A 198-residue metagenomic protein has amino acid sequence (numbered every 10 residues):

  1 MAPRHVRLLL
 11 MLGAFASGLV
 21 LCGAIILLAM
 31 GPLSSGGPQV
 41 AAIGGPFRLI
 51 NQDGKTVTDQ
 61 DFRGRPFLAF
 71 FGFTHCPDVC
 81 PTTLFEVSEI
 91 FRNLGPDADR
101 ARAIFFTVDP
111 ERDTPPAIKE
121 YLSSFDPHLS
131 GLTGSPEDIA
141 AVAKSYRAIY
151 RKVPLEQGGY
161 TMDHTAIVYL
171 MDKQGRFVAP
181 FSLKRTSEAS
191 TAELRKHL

Functional and structural regions predicted by a protein language model:
M1-P46, I50: N-terminal targeting signals for export/organelle localization
A42-G44, P66, D163-T165: Short, small/polar residue-rich loop motifs at catalytic or cofactor-binding pockets
F47-F67, F91-L94: A short beta-strand-turn-helix
Q60-V87: Short active-site neighborhood of thiol/selenol oxidoreductases, capturing the structured segment around
L68-A69, A103, V168: Hydrophobic beta-strand anchors of alpha/beta hydrolase catalytic cores
T82-V142: Structural microenvironment flanking redox-active thiols in thiol-disulfide oxidoreductases
D138-E193: Thiol/disulfide oxidoreductase modules built on the thioredoxin-like
H197-L198: Short, hydrophobic alpha-helical segments
